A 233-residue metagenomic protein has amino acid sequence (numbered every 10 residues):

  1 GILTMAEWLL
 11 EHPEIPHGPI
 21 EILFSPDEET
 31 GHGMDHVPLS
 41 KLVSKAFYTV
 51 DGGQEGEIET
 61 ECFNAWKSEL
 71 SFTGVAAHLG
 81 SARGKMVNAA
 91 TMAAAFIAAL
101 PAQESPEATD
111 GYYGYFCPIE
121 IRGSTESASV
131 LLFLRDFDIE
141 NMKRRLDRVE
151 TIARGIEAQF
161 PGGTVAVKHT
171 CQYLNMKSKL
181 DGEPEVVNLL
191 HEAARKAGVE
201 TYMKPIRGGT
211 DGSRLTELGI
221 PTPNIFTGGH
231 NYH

Functional and structural regions predicted by a protein language model:
G1-F63, Q103, Y115-I119, G123 (+3 more regions): Acidic/histidine-rich catalytic neighborhood of metal-dependent amide-processing enzymes
L3-E7, P38, E69, A90-A98 (+4 more regions): Predominant activation on well-ordered alpha-helical scaffold segments within soluble catalytic domains
S25, D51, S71-V75, R135-F137 (+2 more regions): Solvent-exposed residues in well-ordered beta-strands and their adjoining turns, especially edge/terminal strands
K45-A82, M86-A95: Phosphate/diphosphate-binding glycine-rich loops and adjacent basic-rich segments that engage nucleotide
T60-E61, A82-I121, E140-V165: Acidic-enriched catalytic cores of C-N bond-cleaving enzymes acting on peptides and small amides
G114-R122, F133-D138, T164-P184, R207 (+1 more regions): A short beta-alpha structural unit
E126, T201-H233: Zn-dependent metallopeptidase/amidohydrolase metal-coordination segment
